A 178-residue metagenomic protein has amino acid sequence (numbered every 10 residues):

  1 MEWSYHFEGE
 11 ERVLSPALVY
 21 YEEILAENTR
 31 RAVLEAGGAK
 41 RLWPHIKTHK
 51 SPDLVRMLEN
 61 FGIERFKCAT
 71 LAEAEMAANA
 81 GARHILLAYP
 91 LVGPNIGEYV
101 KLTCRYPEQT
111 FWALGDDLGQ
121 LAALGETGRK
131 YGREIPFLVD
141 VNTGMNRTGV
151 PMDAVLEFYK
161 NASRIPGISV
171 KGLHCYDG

Functional and structural regions predicted by a protein language model:
M1-Y20: Generic N-terminal amphipathic, Lys/Arg-enriched alpha-helix
E2-Y5, I24-L54: N-terminal glycine-rich anion-binding loops that anchor highly charged ligand groups
F7, A26, G37-G38, F61 (+2 more regions): Serine/threonine-rich low-complexity intrinsically disordered regions
R12-P16, A26, I96: Expand to "…catalyze enediolate/carbanion chemistry for C-C bond making/breaking, isomerization, decarboxylation
Y20-E23, W112: Short, surface-exposed alpha-helical recognition segments that flank or form part of ligand/macromolecule-binding
H45-D177: Active-site-proximal beta-alpha core segment in soluble small-molecule metabolic enzymes
